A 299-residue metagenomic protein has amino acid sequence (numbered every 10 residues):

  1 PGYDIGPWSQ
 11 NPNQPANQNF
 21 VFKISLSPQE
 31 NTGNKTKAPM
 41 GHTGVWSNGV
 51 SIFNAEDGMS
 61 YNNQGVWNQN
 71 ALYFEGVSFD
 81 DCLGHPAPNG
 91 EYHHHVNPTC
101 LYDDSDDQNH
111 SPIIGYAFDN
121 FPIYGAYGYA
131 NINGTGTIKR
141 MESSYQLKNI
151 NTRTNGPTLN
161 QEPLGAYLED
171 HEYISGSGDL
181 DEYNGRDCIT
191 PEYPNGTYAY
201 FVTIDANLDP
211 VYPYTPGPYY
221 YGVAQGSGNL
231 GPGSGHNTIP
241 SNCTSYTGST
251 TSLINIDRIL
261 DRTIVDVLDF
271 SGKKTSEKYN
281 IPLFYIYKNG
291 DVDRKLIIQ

Functional and structural regions predicted by a protein language model:
P1-Y73: Solvent-exposed N-terminal domain segments of exported/luminal and surface proteins
N19-V21, M40-H42, F79, N89-H93 (+5 more regions): Extracellular structured ligand-interaction cores
T43, I114, V265-D266, F284: A residue-level detector for well-ordered beta-strand positions
T43-C82, N155-R186: Short, flexible domain-boundary/linker segments around small modular repeats
W46-V50, P88-L101, Y193-D209: Extracellular/lumenal glycan-associated surfaces
D119-F121, A126-S234, S241-Y246: Extended, compositionally biased non-globular segments
T247-T275: Residue-level detector of functionally pivotal "anchor" positions at catalytic/ligand-binding pockets or at interdomain
F284-Q299: C-terminal tail/sorting-segment detector
